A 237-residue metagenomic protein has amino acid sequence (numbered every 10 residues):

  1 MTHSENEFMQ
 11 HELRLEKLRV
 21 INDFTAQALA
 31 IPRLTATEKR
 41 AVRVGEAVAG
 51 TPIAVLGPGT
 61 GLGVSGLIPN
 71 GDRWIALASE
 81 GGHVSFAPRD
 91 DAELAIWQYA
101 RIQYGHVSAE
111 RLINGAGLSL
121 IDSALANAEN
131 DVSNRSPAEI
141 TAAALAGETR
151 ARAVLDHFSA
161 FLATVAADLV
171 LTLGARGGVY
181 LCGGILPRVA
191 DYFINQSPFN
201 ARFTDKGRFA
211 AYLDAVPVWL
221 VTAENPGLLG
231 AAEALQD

Functional and structural regions predicted by a protein language model:
M1-P52, E80-E93, I194-F209, L213: Glycine-rich phosphate-binding loop and adjoining helix at the ATP-binding site of ATP-dependent phosphoryl-transfer
L18-R19, P52-V55, G178, P217-W219: Structural motif
N22, P58, G183: Active-site flanking residues adjacent to catalytic metal/cofactor-binding acidic residues
A26-A28, G63, L186-V189: Short, active-site-adjacent cap segments at secondary-structure transitions
I31, S65-P69, I96-W97, A124: A short secondary-structure junction signal
I53-G57, L62-I68: Short beta-strand scaffold segments in enzyme catalytic cores
I68, I75-R101, L181: Acidic-enriched catalytic cores of C-N bond-cleaving enzymes acting on peptides and small amides
A95-D237: ATP-binding/phosphotransfer module of carbohydrate and carboxylate kinases, centering on a glycine-rich
